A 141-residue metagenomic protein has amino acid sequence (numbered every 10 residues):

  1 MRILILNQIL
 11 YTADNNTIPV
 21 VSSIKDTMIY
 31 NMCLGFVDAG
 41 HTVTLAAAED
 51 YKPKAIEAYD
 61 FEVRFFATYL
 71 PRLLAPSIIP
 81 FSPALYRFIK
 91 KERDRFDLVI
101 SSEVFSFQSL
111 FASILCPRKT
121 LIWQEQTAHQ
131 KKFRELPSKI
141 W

Functional and structural regions predicted by a protein language model:
M1-Y51, D94: N-terminal subdomain of nucleotide-sugar transferases
I3-L4, L98-I100, S113-Q130: Active-site proximal beta-strand in glycosyltransferases
L6, A46, F66, W123-E125: Generic beta-sheet signal
T12, R72-L73, F107, T120-P137: A short, histidine- and acid-enriched strand-loop-helix "catalytic/donor-clamping" loop that lines the nucleotide-sugar
Y30-M32, K90, I114, T127 (+1 more regions): Membrane-proximal helix-turn-helix segments that form the acceptor-binding/catalytic region of lipid-linked
P53-Y59, S113-L115: Short loop/helix-cap segments at secondary-structure boundaries that form the rim of catalytic
Y59-K90, L136-K139: A short, charged, and often flexible helix/loop element on the N-terminal side of the glycosyltransferase catalytic
F88-Q108, L121-I122: Short N-terminal targeting/anchoring amphipathic segment
